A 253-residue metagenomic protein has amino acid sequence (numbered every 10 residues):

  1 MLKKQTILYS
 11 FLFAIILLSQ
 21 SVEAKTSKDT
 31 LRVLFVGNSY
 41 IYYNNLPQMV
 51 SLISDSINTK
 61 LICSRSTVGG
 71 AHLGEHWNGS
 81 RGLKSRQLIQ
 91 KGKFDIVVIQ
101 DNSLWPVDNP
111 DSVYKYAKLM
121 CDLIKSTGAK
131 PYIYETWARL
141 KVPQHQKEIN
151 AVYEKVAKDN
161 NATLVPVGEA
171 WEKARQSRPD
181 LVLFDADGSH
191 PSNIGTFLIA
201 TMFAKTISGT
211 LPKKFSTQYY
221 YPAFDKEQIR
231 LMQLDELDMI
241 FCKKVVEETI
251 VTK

Functional and structural regions predicted by a protein language model:
M1-S10: Bacterial N-terminal signal peptides that target proteins for export
Y9-S19: Bacterial N-terminal signal peptides
S19-T26: Boundary at the C-terminal end of the N-terminal hydrophobic targeting segment
K28, S56-N58, S126, D159: Short, well-ordered coil/turn elements that cap or connect secondary structure elements
T30-L34, Y40-Y114: Conserved SGNH/GDSL esterase-like catalytic core that processes O-acyl groups on lipids and polysaccharides
R86-F197, T201-K214: Alpha-helical cap/lid subdomain in secreted, periplasmic, or secretory-pathway luminal O-acyl-processing enzymes
T201-K253: Conserved catalytic region of serine esterases and O-acyltransferases that act on ester linkages in lipids
